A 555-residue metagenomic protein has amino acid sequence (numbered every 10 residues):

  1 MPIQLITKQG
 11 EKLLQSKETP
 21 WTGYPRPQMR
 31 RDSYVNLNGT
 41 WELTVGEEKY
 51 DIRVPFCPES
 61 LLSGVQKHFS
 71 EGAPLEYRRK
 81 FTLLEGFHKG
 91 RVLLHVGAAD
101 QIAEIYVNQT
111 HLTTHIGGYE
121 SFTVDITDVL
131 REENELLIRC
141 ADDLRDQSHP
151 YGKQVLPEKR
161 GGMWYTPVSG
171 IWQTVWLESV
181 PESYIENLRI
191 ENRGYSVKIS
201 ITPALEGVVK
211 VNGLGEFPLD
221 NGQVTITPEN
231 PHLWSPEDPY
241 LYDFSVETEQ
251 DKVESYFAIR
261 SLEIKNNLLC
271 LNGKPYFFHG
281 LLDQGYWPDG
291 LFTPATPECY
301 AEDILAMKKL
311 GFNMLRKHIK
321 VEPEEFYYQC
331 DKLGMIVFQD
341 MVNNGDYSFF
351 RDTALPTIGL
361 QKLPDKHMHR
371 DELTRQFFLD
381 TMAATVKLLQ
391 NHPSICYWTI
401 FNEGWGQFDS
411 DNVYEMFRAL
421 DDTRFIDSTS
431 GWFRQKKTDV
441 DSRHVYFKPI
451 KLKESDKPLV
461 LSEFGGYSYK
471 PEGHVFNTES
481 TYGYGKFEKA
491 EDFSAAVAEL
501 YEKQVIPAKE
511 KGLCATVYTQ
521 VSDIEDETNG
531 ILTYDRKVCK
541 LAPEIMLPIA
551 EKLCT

Functional and structural regions predicted by a protein language model:
M1-V337, T381-M382, C396-Y397, V413-T423 (+2 more regions): Secreted/periplasmic carbohydrate-active enzymes, especially glycoside hydrolases
S200, M314-L541, I545-I549: Substrate-binding/catalytic cleft of secreted carbohydrate-active enzymes, primarily glycoside hydrolases
